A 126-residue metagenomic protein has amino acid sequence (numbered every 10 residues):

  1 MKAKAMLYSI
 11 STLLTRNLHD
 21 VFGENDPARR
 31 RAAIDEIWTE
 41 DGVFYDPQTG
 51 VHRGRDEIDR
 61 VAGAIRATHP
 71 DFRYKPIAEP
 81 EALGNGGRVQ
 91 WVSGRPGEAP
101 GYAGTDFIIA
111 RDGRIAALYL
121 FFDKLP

Functional and structural regions predicted by a protein language model:
K2-P126: C-terminal and inter-domain tail/linker signature
